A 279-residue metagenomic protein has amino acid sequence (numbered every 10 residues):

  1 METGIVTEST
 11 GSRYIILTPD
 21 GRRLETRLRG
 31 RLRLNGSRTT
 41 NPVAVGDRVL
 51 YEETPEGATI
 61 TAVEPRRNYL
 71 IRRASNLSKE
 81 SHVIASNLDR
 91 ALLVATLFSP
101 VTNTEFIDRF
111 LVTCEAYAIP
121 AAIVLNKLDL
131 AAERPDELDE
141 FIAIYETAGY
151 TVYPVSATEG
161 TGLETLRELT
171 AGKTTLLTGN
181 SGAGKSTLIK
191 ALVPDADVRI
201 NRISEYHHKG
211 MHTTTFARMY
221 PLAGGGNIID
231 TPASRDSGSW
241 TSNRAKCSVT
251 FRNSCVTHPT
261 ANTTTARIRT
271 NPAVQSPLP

Functional and structural regions predicted by a protein language model:
E2, S12, S37-E56, E64-R90 (+3 more regions): Helix-rich effector regions associated with P-loop NTPase G domains
G4-V6, I60: Conserved hydrophobic positions within beta-strands
Y14-T18, T26, Y51, I60: SH3/SH3-like beta-barrel fold
R23-N41: Beta-strand/loop nucleic-acid-binding surfaces
N87-A95, Y117-L128, G149-V155: Conserved beta-strand/loop subsegment of P-loop NTPase cores
E105-P120: Histidine-anchored nucleotide/phosphate-binding helix
L130-A183: Canonical P-loop GTPase G-domain recognition
K185-N201: A conserved segment at the C-terminal end of the G1
